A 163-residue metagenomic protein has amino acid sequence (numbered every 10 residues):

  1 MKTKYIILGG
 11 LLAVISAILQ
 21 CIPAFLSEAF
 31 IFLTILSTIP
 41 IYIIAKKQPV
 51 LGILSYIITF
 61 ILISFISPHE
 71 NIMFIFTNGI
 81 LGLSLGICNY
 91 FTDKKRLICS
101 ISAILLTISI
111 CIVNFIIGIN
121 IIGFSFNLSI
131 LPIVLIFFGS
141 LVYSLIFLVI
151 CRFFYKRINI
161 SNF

Functional and structural regions predicted by a protein language model:
K2-L54: Hydrophobic transmembrane alpha-helices
I6-L11, I31, I53-I57, I72-F76 (+3 more regions): Hydrophobic alpha-helical transmembrane segments
G9, F76-V113: Short helix-perturbing small/polar motifs within transmembrane alpha-helices
I15-C21, T59-I66, L105-N114: Aromatic-anchored segments of alpha-helical transmembrane domains
C21-A29, F60-C88: Interfacial aromatic-anchored transmembrane helix boundaries in multi-pass membrane proteins
A24, A45, I63, L85 (+4 more regions): Membrane-water interface at transmembrane helix exits
S27-T38, S64-E70, C99-C111: Alpha-helical transmembrane segments of integral membrane proteins, especially early/N-terminal helices
R96-F163: Membrane-embedded alpha-helical hairpins and interfacial helices in multi-pass inner-membrane proteins
